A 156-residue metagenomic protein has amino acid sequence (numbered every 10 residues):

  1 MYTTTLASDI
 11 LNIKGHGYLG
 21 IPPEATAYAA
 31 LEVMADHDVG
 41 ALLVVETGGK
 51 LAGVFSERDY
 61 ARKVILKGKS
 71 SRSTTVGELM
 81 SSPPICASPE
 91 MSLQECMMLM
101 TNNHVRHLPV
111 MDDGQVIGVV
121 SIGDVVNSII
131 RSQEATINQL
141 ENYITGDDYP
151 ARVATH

Functional and structural regions predicted by a protein language model:
M1-H156: Tandem CBS (Cystathionine beta-synthase) repeat/Bateman regulatory domains
